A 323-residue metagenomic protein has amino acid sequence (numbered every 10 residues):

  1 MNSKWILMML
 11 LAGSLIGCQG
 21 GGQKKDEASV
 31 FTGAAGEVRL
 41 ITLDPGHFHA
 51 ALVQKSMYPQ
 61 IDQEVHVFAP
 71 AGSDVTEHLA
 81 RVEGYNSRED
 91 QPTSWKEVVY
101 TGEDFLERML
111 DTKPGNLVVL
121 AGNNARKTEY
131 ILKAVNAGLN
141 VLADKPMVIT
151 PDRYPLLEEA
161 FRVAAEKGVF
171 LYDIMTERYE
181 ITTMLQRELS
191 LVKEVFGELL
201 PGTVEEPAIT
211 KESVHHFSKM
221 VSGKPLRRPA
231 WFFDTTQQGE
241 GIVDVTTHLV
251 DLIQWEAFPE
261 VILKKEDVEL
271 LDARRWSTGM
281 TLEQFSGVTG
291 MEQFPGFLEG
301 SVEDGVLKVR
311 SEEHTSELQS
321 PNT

Functional and structural regions predicted by a protein language model:
M1-L7: Bacterial N-terminal signal peptides that target proteins for export
S14-G17: C-terminal motif of bacterial Sec signal peptides marking the signal peptidase cleavage site
Q19-L139, D152-L171: N-terminal glycine-/serine-/threonine-rich beta1-alpha1-beta2 phosphate-ribose binding loop of Rossmann-like
G138, D144-P146: Short helix/strand-capping hinge loops at secondary-structure junctions that flank key functional elements
V148-P229, G239: A contiguous active-site-proximal alpha/beta segment in oxidoreductase catalytic domains
E198, E260-L271: Acidic/polar loop patches that form or flank catalytic/metal-binding clefts of enzymes that bind anionic ligands
T235-V243: A short glycine-threonine-serine/GTX helix/turn-capping micro-motif
E313-T323: Single conserved hydrophobic/aromatic residue that forms the stacking wall/gate of nucleotide- or nucleobase-binding
